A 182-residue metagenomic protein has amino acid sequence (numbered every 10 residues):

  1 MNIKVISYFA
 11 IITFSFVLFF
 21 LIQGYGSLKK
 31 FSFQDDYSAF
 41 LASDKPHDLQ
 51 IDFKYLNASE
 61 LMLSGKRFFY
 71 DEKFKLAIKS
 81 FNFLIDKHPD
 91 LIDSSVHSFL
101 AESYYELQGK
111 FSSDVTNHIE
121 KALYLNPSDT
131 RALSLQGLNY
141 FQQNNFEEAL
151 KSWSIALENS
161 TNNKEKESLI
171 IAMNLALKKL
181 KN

Functional and structural regions predicted by a protein language model:
D35-K87: Alpha-helical segment of the N-proximal tetratricopeptide repeat
S59, D93-S95, R131, E165-S168: Start-of-helix register in tetratricopeptide repeats
R67-Y70, N82-L125, R131: Alpha-helical adaptor scaffolds
Y70, E106-Q108, Q142, L175-K179: Register position in tetratricopeptide repeats
F74, K110-S112, F146: TPR-repeat structural position
F99, L135, S168-A172: Canonical tetratricopeptide repeat
F141, F146-K164, I171-N174: TPR/TPR-like (Sel1-like) alpha-helical repeat modules
